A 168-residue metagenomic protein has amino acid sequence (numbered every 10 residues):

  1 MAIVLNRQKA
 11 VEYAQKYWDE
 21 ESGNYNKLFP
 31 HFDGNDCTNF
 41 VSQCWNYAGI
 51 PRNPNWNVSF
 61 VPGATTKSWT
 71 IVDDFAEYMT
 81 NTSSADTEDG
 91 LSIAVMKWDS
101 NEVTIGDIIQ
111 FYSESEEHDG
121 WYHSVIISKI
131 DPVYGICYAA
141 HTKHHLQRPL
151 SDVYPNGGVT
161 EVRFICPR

Functional and structural regions predicted by a protein language model:
M1-T70: N-terminal capping segments
D19, W45-N46, E114, I130 (+1 more regions): Residue-level marker of positions within ordered structural domains that often coincide with functionally constrained
V61-Y138: ...with weaker cross-activation on analogous glycine-rich loops/strands in unrelated enzymes
H123-R168: Glycine-rich, aromatic-bearing surface loops/beta-hairpins
